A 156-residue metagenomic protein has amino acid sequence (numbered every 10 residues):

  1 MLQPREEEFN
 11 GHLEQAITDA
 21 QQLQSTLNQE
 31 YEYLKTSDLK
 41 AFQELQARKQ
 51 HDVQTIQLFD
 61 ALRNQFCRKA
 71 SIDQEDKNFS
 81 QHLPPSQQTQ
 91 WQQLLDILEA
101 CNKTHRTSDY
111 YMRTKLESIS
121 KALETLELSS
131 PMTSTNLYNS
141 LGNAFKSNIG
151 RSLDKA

Functional and structural regions predicted by a protein language model:
L2-H82, T89: Extended, charge-rich alpha-helical scaffolding segments
P84-A156: Short terminal interaction segments
